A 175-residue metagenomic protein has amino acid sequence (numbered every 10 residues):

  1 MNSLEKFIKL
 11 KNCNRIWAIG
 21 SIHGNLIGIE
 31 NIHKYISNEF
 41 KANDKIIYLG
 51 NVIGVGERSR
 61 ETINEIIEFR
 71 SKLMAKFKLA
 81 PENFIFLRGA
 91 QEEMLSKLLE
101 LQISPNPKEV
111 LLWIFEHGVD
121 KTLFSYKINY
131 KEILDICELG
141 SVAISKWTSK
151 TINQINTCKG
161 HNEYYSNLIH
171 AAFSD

Functional and structural regions predicted by a protein language model:
M1-E65: N-terminal active-site segment of His-dependent metallophosphoesterases
E5-N12, S37-N38, M74-L79, H170-D175: A short acidic-Thr-Gly-centered motif at the start of a beta-strand
R15-I16, K45, N83-I85, A171: Beta-sheet entry/capping signal
G56-I169: Active-site neighborhood of divalent metal-dependent phosphoester bond hydrolases
